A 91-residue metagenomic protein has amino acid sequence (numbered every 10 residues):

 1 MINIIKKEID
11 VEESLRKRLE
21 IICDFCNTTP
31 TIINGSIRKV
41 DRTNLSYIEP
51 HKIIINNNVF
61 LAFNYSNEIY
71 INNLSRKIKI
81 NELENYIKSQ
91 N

Functional and structural regions predicted by a protein language model:
I2-I4, C26, I78: Short, aromatic- and cysteine-enriched interfacial helices/patches that mediate contacts at lipid membranes
N3-E13: Terminal, regulation- and interaction-focused segments at domain boundaries
K6, R16-C23, N27, E84-K88: Residue-level detector of alpha-helical secondary structure
K6-E8, E68, K77: Tryptophan-centered short beta-strand motifs
E12-S14, N56, S75, K79: Intrinsically disordered, low-complexity coil/linker segments enriched for acidic/polar and small residues
C23-S75: Acidic, low-complexity, intrinsically disordered interaction modules
N73-K88: Short acidic, low-complexity intrinsically disordered linear motifs used for protein-protein interactions
